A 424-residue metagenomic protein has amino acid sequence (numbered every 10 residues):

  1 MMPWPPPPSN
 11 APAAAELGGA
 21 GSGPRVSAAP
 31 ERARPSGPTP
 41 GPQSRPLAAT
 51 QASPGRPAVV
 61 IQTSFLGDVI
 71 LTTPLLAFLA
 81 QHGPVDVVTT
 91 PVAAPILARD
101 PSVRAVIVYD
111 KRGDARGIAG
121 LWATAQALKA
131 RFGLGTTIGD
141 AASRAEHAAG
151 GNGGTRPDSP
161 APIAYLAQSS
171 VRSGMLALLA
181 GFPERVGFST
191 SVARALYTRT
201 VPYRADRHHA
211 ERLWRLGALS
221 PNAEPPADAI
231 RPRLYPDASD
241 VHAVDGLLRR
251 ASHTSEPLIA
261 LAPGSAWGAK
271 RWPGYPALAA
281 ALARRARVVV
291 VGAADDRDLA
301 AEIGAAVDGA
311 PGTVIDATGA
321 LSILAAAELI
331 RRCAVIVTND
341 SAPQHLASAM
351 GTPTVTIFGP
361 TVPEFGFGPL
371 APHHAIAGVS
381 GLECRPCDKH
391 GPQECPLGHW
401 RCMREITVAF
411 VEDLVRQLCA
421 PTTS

Functional and structural regions predicted by a protein language model:
M1-S424: Catalytic machinery of carbohydrate-active enzymes, primarily nucleotide-sugar-dependent glycosyltransferases
